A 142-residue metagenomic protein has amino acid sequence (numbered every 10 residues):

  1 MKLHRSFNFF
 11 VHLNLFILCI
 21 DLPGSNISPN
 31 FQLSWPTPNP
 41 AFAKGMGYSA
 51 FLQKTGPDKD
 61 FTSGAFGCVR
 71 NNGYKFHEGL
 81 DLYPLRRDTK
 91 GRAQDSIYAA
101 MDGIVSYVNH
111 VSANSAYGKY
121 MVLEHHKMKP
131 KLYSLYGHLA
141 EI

Functional and structural regions predicted by a protein language model:
M1-V11: Bacterial N-terminal signal peptides that target proteins for export
F10-D21: Bacterial N-terminal signal peptides
L22-K119, M128: Surface-exposed, glycine-biased beta-strand/turn segments
T62-A65, S134-L139: Short amphipathic beta-strand/extended segments with alternating polar/hydrophobic composition
Y83, E124, G137: Residue-level detector of conserved, well-ordered beta-strand and adjacent loop positions that form binding/recognition
Y107, H138-E141: A residue-level detector for short acidic-glycine micro-motifs
S115-Y117, L123, E141: Generic alpha-helical propensity signal that fires on short helical segments and nearby coil/disordered stretches
V122-L132: OB-fold (S1/OB) nucleic-acid-binding surfaces
